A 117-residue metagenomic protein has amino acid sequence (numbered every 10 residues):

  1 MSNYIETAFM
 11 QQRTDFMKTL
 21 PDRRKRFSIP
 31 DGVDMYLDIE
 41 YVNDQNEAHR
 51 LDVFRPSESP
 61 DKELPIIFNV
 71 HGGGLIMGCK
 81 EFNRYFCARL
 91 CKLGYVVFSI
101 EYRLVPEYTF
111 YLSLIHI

Functional and structural regions predicted by a protein language model:
T14-D61: N-terminal cap/lid segment of alpha/beta-hydrolase-fold proteins
S57, V96, E101-V105: Short beta-to-alpha linker loops that shape the active-site pocket of alpha/beta-hydrolase fold enzymes
E63-G72: Short beta-strand element of the alpha/beta-hydrolase
C79-E81, T109-F110: Conserved catalytic-core motifs of eukaryotic protein kinase domains, centered on the activation segment
E81-F98: Short amphipathic alpha-helix adjacent to the substrate-entry channel of hydrolases
L104-L112: Glycine-rich "HGGG/HGxG" loop immediately N-terminal to the catalytic nucleophile of the alpha/beta-hydrolase
I115-I117: Conserved small/polar residues in nucleotide/adenosyl-binding loops
